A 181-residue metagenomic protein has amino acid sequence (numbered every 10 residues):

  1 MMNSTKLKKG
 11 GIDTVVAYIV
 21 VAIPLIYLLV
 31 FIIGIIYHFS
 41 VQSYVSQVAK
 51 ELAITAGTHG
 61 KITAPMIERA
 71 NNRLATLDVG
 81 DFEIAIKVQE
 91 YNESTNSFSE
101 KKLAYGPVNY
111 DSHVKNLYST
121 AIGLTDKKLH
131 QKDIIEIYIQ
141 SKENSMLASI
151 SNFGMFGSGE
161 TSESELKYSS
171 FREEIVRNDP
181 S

Functional and structural regions predicted by a protein language model:
N3-L74: Alpha-helical assembly-interface signal, strongest on the long, hydrophobic N-terminal helix that forms
H59-S181: Short, conserved structural patches
